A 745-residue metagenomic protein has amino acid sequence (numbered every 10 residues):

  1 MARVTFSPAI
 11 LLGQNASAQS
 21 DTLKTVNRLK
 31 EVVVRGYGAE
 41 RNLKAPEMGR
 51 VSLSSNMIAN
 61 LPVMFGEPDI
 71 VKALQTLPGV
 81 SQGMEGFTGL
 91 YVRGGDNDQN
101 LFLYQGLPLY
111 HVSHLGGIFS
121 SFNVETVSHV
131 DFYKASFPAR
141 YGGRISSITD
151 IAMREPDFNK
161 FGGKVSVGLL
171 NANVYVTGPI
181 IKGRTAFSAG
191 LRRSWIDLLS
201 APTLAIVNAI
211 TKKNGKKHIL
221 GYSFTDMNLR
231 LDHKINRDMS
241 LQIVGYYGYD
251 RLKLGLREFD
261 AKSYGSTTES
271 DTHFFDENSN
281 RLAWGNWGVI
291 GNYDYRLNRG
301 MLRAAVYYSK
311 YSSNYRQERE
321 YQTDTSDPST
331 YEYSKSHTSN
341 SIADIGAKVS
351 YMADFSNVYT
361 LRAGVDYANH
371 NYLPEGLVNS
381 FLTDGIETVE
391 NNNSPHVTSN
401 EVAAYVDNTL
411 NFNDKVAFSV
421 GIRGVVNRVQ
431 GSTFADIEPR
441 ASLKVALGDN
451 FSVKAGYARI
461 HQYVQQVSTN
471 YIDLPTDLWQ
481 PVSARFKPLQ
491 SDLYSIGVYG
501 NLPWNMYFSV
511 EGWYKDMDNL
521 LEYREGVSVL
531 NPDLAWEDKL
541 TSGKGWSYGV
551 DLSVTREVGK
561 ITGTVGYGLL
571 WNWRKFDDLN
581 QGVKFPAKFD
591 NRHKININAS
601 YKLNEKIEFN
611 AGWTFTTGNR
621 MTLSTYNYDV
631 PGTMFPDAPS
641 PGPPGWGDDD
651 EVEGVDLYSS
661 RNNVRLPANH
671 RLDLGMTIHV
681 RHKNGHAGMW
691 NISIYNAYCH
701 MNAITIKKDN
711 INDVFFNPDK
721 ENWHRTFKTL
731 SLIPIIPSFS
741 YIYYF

Functional and structural regions predicted by a protein language model:
V33-R35, K44-D98, G106-F137, R154: Periplasmic N-terminal accessory/gating domains of Gram-negative outer-membrane beta-barrel systems
L170-S194, I210-G255, R281-M301, Y308 (+1 more regions): Transmembrane beta-barrel wall of Gram-negative outer-membrane proteins
L198-L199, K606, F615-V652, P667-R671 (+1 more regions): C-terminal beta-signal and adjacent terminal beta-strands/loops of Gram-negative outer-membrane beta-barrel proteins
S240-R296, L302, K310-S341, L474-P475: Flexible loop and strand-edge segments within Gram-negative outer membrane beta-barrel domains
K262, S312-N314, D449-Y494, Y514-E537 (+2 more regions): Surface-exposed extracellular loop regions of Gram-negative outer-membrane beta-barrel proteins, predominantly
S336, N340, D344-K348, N392-T398 (+7 more regions): Outer membrane beta-barrel strand-and-loop segments of large Gram-negative receptors, especially TonB-dependent
I342-D344, M352-R362, D366, N393-M517 (+3 more regions): Structural signature of Gram-negative outer-membrane beta-barrels, strongest in the C-terminal barrel of TonB-dependent
Y514-D516, L534, D538-T625: Gram-negative outer-membrane beta-barrel transporters
